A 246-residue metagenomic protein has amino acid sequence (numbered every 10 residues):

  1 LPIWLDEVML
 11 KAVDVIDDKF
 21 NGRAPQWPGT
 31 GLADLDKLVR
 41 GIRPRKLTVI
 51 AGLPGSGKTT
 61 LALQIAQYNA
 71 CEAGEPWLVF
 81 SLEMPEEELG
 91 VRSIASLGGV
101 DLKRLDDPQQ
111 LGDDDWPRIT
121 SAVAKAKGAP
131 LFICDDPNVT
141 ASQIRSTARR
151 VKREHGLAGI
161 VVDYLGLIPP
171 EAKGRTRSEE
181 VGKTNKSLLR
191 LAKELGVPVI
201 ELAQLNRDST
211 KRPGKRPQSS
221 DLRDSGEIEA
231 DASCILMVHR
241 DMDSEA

Functional and structural regions predicted by a protein language model:
L1-P44, V100, D115-P117, S121-P130 (+2 more regions): Core recognition of P-loop NTPase motor domains used across DNA-transaction enzymes
D36, E179-A246: Phosphate-binding/switch region of NTP-binding enzymes
K37, Y68-G156, P170: Cytosolic-facing regulatory segments adjacent to core modules
T48-V49, L78: Short hydrophobic/aromatic beta-strand immediately N-terminal to the Walker A/P-loop
P54: The conserved Walker
G57: Conserved glycine(s) of the Walker
